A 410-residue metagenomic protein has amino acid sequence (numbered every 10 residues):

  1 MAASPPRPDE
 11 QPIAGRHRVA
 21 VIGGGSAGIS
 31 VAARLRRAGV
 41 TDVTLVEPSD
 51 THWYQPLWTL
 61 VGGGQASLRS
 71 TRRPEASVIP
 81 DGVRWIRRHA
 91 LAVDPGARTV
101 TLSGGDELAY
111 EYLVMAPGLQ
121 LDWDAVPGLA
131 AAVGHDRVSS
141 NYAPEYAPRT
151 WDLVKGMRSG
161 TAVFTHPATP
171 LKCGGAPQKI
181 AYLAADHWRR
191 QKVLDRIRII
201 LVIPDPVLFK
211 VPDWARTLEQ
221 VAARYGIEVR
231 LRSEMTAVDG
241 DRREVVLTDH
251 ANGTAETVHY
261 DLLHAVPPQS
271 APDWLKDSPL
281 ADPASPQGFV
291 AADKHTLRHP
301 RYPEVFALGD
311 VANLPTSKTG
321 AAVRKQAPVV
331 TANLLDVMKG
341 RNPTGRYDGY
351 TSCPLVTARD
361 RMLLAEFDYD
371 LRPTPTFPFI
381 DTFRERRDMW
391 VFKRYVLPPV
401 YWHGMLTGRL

Functional and structural regions predicted by a protein language model:
A2-R16, R84-K179, L183-K192, G253 (+1 more regions): FAD-binding core/adjacent interface of flavoenzyme oxidoreductases
S4, D42, V83-V100, L108 (+1 more regions): A Rossmann-like FAD-binding core segment of flavoenzymes
S4, L364-L410: C-terminal auxiliary extensions adjacent to catalytic cores
S4-R84, A168-P212: Beta1-alpha1 glycine-rich phosphate/pyrophosphate-binding loop at the start of Rossmann-like nucleotide-binding domains
L60-G64, A132, T217-E219, D282: Short, hinge-like loop/turn segments at secondary-structure boundaries
A125, A130-R158, Y260-K325: FAD-site-proximal beta/loop scaffold in flavoenzymes
D241, R346-L363: Flavin (FAD/FMN) cofactor-binding core of flavoprotein oxidoreductases
L308-G349, L355: A conserved FAD-binding loop/helix module that cradles the flavin
